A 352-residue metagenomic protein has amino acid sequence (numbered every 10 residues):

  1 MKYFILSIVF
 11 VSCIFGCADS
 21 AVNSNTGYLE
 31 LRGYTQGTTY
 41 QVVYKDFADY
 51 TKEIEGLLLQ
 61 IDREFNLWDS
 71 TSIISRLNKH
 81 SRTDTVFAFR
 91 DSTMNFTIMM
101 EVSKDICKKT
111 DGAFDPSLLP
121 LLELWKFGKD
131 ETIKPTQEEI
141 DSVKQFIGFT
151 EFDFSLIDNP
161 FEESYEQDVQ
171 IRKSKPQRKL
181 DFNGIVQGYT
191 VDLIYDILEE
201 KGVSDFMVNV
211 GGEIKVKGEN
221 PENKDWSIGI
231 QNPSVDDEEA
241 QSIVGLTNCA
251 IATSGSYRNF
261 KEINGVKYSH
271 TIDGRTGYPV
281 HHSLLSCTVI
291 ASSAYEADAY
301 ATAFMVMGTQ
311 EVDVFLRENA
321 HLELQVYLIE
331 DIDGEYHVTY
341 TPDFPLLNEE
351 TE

Functional and structural regions predicted by a protein language model:
F4-I5, F15-E352: Mature catalytic core of soluble alpha/beta enzymes
V9-C13: Hydrophobic core
